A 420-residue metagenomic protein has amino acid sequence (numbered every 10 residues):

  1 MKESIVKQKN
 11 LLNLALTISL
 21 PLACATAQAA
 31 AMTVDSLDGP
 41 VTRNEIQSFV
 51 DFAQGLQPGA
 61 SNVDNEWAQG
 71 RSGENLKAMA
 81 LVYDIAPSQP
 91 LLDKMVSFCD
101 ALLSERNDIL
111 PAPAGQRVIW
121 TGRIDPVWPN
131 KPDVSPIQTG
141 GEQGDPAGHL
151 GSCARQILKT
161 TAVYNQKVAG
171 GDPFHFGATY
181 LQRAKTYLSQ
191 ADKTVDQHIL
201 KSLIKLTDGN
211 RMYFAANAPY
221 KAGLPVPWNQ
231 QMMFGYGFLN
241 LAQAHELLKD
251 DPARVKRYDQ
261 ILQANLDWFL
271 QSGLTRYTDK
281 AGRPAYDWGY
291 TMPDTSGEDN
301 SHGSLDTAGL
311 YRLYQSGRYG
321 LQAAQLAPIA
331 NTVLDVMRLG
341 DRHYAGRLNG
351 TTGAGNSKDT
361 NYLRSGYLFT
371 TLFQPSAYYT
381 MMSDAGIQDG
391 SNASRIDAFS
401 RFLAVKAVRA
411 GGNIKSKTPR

Functional and structural regions predicted by a protein language model:
E3-A15: Bacterial N-terminal signal peptides that target proteins for export
N13-A23: Bacterial N-terminal signal peptides
A30-A60, L150-Q197, A244, D294 (+1 more regions): Terminal, non-catalytic domain-edge segments
A31-V41, V96, L103, D192-I199 (+1 more regions): An acidic intrinsically disordered interaction segment
M32-L92, C99, L103-A112: N-terminal substrate-binding region of glycoside hydrolase catalytic domains
N62-G73, V134-P136, I204-D384: Extracellular polysaccharide-recognition and catalytic grooves
V63-W67, I85-L239, T360, R364-S365 (+1 more regions): Extended ligand-binding groove/face enriched in aromatic
